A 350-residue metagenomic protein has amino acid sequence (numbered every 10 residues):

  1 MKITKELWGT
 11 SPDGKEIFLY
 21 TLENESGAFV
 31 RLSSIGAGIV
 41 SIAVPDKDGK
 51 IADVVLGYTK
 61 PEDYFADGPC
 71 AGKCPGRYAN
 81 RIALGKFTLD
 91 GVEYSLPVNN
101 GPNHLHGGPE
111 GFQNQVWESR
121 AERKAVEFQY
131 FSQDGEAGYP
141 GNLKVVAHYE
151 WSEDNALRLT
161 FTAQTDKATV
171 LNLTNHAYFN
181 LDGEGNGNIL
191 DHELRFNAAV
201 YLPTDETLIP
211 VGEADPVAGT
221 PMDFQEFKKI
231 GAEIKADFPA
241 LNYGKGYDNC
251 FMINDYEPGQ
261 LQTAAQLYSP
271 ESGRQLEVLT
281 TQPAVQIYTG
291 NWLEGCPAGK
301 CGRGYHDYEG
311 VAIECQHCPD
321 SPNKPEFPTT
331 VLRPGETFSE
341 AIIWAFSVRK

Functional and structural regions predicted by a protein language model:
M1-K350: An exposed, glycine/acidic-rich loop-and-rim segment of catalytic or binding clefts
